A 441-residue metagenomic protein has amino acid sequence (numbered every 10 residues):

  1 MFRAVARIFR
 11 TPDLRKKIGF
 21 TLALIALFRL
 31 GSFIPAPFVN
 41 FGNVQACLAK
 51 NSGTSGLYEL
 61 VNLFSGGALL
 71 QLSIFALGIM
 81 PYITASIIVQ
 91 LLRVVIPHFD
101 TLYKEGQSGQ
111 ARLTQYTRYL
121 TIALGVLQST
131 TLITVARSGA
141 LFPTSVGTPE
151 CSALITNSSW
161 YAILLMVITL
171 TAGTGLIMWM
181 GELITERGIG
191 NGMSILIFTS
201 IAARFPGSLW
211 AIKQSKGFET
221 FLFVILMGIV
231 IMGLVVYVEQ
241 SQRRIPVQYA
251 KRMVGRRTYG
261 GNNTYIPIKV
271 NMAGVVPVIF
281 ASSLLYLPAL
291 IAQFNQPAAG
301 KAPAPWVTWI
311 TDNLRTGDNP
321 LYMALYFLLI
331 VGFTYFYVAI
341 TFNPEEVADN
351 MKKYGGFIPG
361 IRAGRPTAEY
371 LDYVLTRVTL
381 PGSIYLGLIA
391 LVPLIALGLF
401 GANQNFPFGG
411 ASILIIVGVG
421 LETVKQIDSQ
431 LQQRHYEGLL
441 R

Functional and structural regions predicted by a protein language model:
M1-Y103, Q107-R441: N-terminal cationic and glycine-rich segments that engage phosphates or anionic surfaces
